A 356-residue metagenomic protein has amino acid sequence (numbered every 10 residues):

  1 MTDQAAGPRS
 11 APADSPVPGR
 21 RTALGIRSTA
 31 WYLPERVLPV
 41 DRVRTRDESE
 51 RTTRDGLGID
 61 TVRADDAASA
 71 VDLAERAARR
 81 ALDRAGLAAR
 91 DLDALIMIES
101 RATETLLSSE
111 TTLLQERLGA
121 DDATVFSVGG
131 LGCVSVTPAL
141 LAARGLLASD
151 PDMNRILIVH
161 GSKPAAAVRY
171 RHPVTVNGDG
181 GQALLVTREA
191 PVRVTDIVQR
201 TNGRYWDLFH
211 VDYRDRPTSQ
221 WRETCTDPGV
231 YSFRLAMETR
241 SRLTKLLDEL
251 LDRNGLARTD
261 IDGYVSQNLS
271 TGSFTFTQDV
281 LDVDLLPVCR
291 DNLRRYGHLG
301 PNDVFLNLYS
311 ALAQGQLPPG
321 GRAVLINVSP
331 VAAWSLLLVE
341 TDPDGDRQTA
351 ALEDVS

Functional and structural regions predicted by a protein language model:
T2-A67, Y170-M237, K245, E340-S356: Condensing-enzyme catalytic core mediating Claisen C-C bond formation in acyl metabolism
D3, A102-T103, D121, G130-A148 (+1 more regions): Claisen-condensing/thiolase-fold acyl-transfer catalytic domains that form or cleave C-C bonds in fatty acid
I26, A70-L131, R253-F274, V280: Conserved beta-ketoacyl condensing-enzyme motif
R27, I98, G129, I156-S162 (+2 more regions): Short beta-strand segments
S49, A70-A85, E238-N254, L306-A311: Short, well-ordered amphipathic alpha-helical segments that serve as non-catalytic structural scaffolds within diverse
I59-D66, V125-G129, V168-R171, R290-G297: A short glycine/serine-rich beta->alpha loop
M153-G181: Flexible, glycine-rich active-site loops centered on histidine and acidic residues that chelate a metal or position
T224-L293: A contiguous, well-structured pocket-lining segment that forms one wall/lid of small-molecule binding clefts in soluble
